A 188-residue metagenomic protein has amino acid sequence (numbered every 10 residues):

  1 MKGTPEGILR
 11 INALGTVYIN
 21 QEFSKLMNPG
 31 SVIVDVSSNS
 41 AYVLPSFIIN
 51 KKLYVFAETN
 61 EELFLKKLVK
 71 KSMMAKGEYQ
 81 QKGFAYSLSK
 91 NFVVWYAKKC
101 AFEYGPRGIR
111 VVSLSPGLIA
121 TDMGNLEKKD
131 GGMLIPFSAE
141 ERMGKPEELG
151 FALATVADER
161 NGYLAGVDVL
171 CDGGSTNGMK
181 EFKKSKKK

Functional and structural regions predicted by a protein language model:
I8-L9: A hydrophobic alpha-helix adjacent to the NAD(P)-binding/active-site core of NAD(P)-dependent oxidoreductases, strongly
Y18, S113, D130-L164, V169-G173: C-terminal helical subdomain
I19-F23, M27, D35, Y96-A97 (+2 more regions): Hydrophobic positions on the long internal alpha-helix of Rossmann-like NAD(P)-dependent oxidoreductase domains
P29-P106, L118: Catalytic loop of short-chain dehydrogenase/reductase
Y42, S115-L126: Short, flexible catalytic-loop segment of classical short-chain dehydrogenase/reductase
T59-K76, N125-A139, M143: A short C-terminal helix-loop "cap" of Rossmann-like NAD(P)-dependent dehydrogenase/epimerase domains
A165-K188: Short C-terminal tail/terminal secondary-structure segment of NAD(P)H-dependent dehydrogenase/reductase domains
